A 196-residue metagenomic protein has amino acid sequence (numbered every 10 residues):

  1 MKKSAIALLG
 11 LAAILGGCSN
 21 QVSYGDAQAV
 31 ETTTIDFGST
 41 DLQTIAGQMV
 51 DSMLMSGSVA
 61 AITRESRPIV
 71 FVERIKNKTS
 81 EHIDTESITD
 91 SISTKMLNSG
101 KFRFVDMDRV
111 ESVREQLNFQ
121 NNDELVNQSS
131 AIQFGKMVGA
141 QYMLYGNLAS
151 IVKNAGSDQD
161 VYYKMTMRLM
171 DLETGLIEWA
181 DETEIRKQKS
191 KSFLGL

Functional and structural regions predicted by a protein language model:
M1-A7: Bacterial N-terminal signal peptides that target proteins for export
L9-L11: Hydrophobic helical h-region of N-terminal Sec-dependent signal peptides in bacterial secretory/periplasmic proteins
I14-G17: C-terminal motif of bacterial Sec signal peptides marking the signal peptidase cleavage site
S19-K101, R109-V110, E115, K189 (+1 more regions): A structural "domain/chain start" motif
S19-V22, Q141-K189, F193: Amphipathic beta-strand/beta-sheet edge segments enriched in Tyr/Trp
S80, E86-D90, V105-Y145, A149-A155: Short, solvent-exposed, polar/charged sequence segments at loop or secondary-structure edges
G100-D106, F134-M137, T174-D181: Short C-terminal domain-edge/linker segments immediately following a structured domain
